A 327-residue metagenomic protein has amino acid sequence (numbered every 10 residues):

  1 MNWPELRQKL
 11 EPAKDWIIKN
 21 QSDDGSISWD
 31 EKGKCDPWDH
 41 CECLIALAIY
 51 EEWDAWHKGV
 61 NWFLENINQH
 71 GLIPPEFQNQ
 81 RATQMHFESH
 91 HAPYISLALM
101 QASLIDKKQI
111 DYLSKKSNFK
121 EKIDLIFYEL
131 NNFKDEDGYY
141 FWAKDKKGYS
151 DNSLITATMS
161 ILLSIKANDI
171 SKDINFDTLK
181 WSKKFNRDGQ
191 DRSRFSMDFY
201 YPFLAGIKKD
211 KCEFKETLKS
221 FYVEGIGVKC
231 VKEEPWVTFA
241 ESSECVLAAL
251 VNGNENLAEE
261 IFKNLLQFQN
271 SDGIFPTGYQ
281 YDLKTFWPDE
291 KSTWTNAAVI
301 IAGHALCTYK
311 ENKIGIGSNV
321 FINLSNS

Functional and structural regions predicted by a protein language model:
M1-K14, L47-N61, L99-F127, I165-T178 (+4 more regions): Structural helix-adjacent loops and short alpha-helical linkers that scaffold large soluble proteins
M1-W38, A46-I73, D124-L125, N131 (+4 more regions): Low-complexity, Ser/Thr/Pro/Gly-enriched N-terminal "stalk/linker" regions
E5, P12, S89-H90, L113-E129 (+1 more regions): Extended ligand-binding clefts on enzyme/binding-domain cores
D23-D24, D54, Q69-H70, T83 (+8 more regions): Alpha-solenoid repeat scaffolds
E31-K32, P75-A82, W142-G148, C230 (+1 more regions): Short linear capping/connector segments at secondary-structure termini
K32, F87, F214, V231-E241 (+2 more regions): CBM-like carbohydrate-recognition segments
P37-H40, L47-K134, I155-T158, L162 (+2 more regions): Aromatic-rich carbohydrate-recognition surfaces in CAZymes
